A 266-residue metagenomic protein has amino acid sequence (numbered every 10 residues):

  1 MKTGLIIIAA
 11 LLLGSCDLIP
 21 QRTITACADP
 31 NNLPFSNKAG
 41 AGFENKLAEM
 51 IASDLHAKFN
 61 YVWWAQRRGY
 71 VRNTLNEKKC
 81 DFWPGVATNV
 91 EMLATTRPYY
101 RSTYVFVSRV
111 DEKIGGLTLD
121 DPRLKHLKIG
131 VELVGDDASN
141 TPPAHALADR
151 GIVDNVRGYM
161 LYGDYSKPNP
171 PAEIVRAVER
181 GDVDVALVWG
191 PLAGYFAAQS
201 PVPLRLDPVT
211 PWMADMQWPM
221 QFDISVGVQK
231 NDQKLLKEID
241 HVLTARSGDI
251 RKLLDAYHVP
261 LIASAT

Functional and structural regions predicted by a protein language model:
M1-I7: Sec-dependent signal peptide recognition, specifically the positively charged N-region followed immediately by
G14-S15: C-terminal motif of bacterial Sec signal peptides marking the signal peptidase cleavage site
L18-M92, D164-P168, A256-Y257: Extracytoplasmic small-molecule ligand-binding "clamshell" domains of the periplasmic binding protein/Venus flytrap
D29-N32, R101-Y104, K113, G158-L161 (+2 more regions): Periplasmic-binding protein-like
I51, T74-N76, P122, V178-E179 (+2 more regions): Hydrophobic residues within well-ordered alpha-helices
K58, W64, G135-G163, K237-T266: Ligand-binding clefts/hinges and TM-proximal coupling segments of bilobed small-molecule sensing domains
G69-Y70, N76, G85-A94, E179-W218: A ligand-binding cleft/hinge motif common to bilobed small-molecule-binding domains
R109-G135, H145, R150: Flexible hinge/capping segments at coil-to-helix
